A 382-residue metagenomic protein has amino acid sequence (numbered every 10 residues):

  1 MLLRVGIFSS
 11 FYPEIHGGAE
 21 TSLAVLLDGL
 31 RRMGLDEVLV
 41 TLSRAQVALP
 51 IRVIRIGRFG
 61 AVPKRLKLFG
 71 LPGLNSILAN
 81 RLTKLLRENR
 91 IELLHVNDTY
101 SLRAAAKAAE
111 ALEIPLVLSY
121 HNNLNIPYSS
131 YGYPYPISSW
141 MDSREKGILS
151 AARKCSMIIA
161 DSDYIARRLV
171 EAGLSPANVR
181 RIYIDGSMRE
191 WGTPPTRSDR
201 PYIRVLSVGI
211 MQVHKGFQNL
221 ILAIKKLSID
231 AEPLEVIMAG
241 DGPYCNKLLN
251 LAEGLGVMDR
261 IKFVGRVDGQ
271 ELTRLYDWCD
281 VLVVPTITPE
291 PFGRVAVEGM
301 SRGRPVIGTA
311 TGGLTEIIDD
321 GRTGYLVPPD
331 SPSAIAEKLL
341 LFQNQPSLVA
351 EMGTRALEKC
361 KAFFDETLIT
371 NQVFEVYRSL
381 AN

Functional and structural regions predicted by a protein language model:
T21, V25, I203, S207-K226 (+3 more regions): A conserved mid-protein helix/loop that constitutes part of the nucleotide-sugar donor-binding site
V96-S101, Y120: Short His-centered aromatic/hydrophobic patch
L124, S138-I158: Membrane-proximal helix-turn-helix segments that form the acceptor-binding/catalytic region of lipid-linked
V170, D185-Y202, R274: Acidic anion/phosphate-binding donor-loop and adjacent secondary structure in glycosyltransferase catalytic cores
L249-V267: Nucleotide-activated donor-binding/catalytic signature segment of Leloir-type glycosyltransferases, i.e., the conserved
R266-V267, L275-C279: Short alpha-helical donor nucleotide-sugar binding micro-motif in glycosyltransferases
P305-G308: Short hydrophobic beta-strand element within catalytic cores of glycosyltransferases and related nucleotide-activated
D320-G321, Y325-P332, L341-P346: Conserved acidic donor-binding segment of nucleotide-sugar-dependent glycosyltransferases
